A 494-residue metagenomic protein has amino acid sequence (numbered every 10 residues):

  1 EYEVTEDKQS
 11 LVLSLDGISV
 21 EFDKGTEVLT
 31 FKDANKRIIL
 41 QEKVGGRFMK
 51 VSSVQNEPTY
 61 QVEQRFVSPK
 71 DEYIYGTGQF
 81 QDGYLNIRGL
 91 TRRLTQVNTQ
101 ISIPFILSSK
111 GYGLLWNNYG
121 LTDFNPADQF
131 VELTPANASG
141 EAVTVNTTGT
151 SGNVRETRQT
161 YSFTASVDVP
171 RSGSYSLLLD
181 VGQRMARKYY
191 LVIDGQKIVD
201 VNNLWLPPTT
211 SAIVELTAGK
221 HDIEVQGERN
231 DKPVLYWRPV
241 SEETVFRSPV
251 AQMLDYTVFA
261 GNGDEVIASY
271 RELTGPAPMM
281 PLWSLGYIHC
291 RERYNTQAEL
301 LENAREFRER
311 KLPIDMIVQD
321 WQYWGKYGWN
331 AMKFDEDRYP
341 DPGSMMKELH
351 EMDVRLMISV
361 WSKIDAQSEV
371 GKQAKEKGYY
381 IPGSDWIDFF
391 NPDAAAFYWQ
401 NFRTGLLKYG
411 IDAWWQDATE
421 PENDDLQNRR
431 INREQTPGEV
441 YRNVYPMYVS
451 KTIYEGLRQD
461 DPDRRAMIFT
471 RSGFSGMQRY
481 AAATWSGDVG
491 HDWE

Functional and structural regions predicted by a protein language model:
E1-S14, F48-S53: A low-complexity, Ser/Thr/Gly/Pro-enriched, surface-exposed linker/loop concept that marks segments flanking
Q9-L11, E27-L29, Y112-G113: Hydrophobic residues embedded in beta-strands of well-ordered beta-sheets
L13, F31, L191-V192: Short aromatic-centered micro-motifs
D23-I38: Short, surface-exposed, low-complexity cationic segments
K36-Y175, L179-E494: Catalytic-domain carbohydrate-binding cleft regions of carbohydrate-active enzymes
